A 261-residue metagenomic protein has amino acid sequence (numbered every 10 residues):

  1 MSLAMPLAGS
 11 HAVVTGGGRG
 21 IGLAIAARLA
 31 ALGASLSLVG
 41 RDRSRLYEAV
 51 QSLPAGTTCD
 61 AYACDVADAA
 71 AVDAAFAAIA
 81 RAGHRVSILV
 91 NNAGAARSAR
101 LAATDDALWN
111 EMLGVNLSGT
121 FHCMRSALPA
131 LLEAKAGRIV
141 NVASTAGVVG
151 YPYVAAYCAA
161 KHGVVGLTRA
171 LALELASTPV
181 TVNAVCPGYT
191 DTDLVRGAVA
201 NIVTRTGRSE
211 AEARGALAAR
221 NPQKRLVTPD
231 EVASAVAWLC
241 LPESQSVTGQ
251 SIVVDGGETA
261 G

Functional and structural regions predicted by a protein language model:
P6, F121-M124, L132, Q223-V254 (+1 more regions): C-terminal substrate-recognition "lid" of short-chain dehydrogenase/reductases
H11, G18-R19: Conserved glycine-rich cofactor-binding loop
R43-S44, Y62-A75, D106: The beta1-alpha1 cofactor-binding region of Rossmann-like NAD(H)/NADP(H)-dependent oxidoreductases
R100-L101, L108-L113, I139, L217: Substrate-binding pocket helix/loop in short-chain dehydrogenase/reductase
M124, A160, T168: Active-site helix of classical SDR
S144: Residue(s) in the substrate-gating loop at a strand-loop-helix junction that position the organic substrate next
A176, T181, V247-G249: Short, small/polar-rich loop/turn modules that mediate ligand/substrate recognition or access, typified
